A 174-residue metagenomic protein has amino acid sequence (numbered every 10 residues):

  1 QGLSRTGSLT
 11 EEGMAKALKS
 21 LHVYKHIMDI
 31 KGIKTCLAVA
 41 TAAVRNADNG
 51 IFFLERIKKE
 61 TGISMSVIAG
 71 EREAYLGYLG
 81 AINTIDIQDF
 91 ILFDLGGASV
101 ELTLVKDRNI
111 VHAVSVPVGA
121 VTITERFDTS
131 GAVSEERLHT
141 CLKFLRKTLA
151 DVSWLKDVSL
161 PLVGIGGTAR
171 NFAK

Functional and structural regions predicted by a protein language model:
Q1-L92, T103-K174: Nucleotide/phosphate-binding catalytic cleft detector across ATP-hydrolyzing and phosphate-transferring enzymes
A98-V100: Active-site-adjacent helix-turn-beta-strand microarchitecture at beta-sheet edges that either contains or buttresses
